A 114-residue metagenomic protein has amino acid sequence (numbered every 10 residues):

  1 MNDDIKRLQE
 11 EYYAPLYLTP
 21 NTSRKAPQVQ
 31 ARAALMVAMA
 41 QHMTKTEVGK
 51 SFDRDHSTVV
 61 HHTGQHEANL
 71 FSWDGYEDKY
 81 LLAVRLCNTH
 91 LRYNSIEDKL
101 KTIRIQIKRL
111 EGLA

Functional and structural regions predicted by a protein language model:
M1-L8, Q30, Q41, G64: N-terminal globular core domains of eukaryotic regulatory proteins
M1-T22, K99-E111: Basic, low-complexity segments
P27-M43: Short, amphipathic alpha-helical "recognition" segments used to contact nucleic acids or chromatin
V37-A40, Y93, L100, I107 (+1 more regions): Heptad-repeat amphipathic alpha-helical coiled-coil interaction surface used for oligomerization/assembly
T46-D53: Short alpha-helical "recognition helix" segments of helix-turn-helix
D55-V60: Helix-turn-helix DNA-binding helix
H62-L70: DNA major-groove recognition helix of helix-turn-helix
N69-S95: Short Lys/Arg-enriched helix C-cap and helix-to-coil transition segments that create basic nucleic-acid-contact patches
